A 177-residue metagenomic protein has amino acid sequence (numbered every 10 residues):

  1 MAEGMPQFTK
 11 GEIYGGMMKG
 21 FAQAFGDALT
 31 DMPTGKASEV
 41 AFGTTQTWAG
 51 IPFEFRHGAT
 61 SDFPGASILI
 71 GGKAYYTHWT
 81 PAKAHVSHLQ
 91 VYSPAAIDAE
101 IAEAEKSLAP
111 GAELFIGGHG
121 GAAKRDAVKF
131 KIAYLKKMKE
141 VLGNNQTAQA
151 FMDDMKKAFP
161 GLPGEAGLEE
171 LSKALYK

Functional and structural regions predicted by a protein language model:
M1-T45, L142-G143: Active-site HxH/HxHxD metal-binding segment of metal-dependent hydrolases
Y14-M17, F21, F25, E100-A104 (+3 more regions): Stable alpha-helical elements in mature extracytoplasmic
A41, W48-G50, F63: Extracytoplasmic
T45-E54, I68-Y75: Beta-strand-turn-beta hairpins that frame and shape the catalytic cleft of phosphate-ester-processing enzymes
T47-A49, A109-G111, T147: A short, structured loop/turn motif at beta-sheet edges
A59-A133, K137: Metallo-beta-lactamase
A127-Q149, K157: A post-motif C-terminal structural segment
N144-K177: C-terminal regulatory/interaction regions
